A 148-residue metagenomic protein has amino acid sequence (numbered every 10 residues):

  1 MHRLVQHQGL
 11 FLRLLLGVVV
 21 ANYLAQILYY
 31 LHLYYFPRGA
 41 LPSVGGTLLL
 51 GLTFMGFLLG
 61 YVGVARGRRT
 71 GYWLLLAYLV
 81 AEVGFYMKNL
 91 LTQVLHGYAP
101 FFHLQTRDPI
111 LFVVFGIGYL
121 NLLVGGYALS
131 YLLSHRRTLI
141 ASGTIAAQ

Functional and structural regions predicted by a protein language model:
M1-Q148: Topology signature of small-to-medium multi-pass alpha-helical membrane proteins
